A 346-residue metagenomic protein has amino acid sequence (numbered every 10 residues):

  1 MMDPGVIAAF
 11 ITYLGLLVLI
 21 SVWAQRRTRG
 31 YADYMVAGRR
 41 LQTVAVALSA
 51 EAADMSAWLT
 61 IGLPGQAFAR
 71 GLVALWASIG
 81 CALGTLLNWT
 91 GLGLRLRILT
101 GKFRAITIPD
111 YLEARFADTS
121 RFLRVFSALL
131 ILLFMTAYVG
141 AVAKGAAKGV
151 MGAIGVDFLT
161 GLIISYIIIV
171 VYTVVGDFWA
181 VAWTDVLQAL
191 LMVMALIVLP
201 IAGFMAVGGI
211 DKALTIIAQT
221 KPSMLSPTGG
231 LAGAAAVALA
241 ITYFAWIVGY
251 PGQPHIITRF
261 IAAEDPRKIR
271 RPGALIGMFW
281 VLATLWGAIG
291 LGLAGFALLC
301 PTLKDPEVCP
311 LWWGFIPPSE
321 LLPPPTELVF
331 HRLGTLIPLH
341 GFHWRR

Functional and structural regions predicted by a protein language model:
M1-I61, T173-G176, A189, A195-I201: Membrane-interface "cap" regions at the ends of multi-pass membrane proteins
M2, V36-L41, A45, G62-I79 (+2 more regions): Loop-to-helix junctions at membrane interfaces in multi-pass transport proteins
M2-Q25, A37, Q66-D110, M192 (+2 more regions): Extracellular loop-to-transmembrane helix junctions
F10, A50, S78-A82, L162-Y166 (+2 more regions): Residue-level recognition of transmembrane alpha-helices in multi-pass small-molecule transporters/permeases
L14-L17, A53-D54, C81-T85, A128-L132 (+4 more regions): Residue-level recognition of pore/gate-forming positions within transmembrane alpha-helices of multi-pass
V18, G149, A153, I167-V174 (+3 more regions): Alpha-helical transmembrane segments of multipass membrane proteins
W76-T173, I241-G249, T258, R346: Helix-loop-helix module between adjacent transmembrane segments
